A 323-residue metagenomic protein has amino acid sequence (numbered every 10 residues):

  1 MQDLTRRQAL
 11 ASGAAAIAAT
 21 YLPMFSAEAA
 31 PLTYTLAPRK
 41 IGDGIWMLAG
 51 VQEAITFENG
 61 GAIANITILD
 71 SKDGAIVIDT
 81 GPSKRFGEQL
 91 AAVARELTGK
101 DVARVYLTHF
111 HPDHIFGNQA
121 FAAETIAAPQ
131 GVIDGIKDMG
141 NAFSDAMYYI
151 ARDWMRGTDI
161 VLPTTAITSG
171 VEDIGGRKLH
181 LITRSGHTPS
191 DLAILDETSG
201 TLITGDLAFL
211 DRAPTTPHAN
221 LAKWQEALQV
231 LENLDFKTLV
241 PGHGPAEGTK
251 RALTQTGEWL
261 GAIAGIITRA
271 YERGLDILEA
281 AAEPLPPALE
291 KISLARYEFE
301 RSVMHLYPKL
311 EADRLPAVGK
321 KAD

Functional and structural regions predicted by a protein language model:
M1-T20: N-terminal secretory signal peptides and thylakoid transit peptides that target proteins across membranes
P23-A49: C-terminal segment of N-terminal export signals and the immediately downstream linker at the start of the mature
K40-V93, A193-G205: Conserved beta-strand hairpin/beta-sheet module of binuclear metal-dependent hydrolase folds, prominently
G44, L69, D79, H109 (+8 more regions): Divalent metal-coordination and catalytic microenvironments
G74-I76, P82-K84, H180-R269: Metallo-beta-lactamase
G87, A92-V171, G265: Active-site HxH/HxHxD metal-binding segment of metal-dependent hydrolases
A264-R296: Binuclear metal-ion centers of metallo-dependent hydrolases, dominated by the metallo-beta-lactamase
L294-D323: Short, amphipathic C-terminal "tail helix"
